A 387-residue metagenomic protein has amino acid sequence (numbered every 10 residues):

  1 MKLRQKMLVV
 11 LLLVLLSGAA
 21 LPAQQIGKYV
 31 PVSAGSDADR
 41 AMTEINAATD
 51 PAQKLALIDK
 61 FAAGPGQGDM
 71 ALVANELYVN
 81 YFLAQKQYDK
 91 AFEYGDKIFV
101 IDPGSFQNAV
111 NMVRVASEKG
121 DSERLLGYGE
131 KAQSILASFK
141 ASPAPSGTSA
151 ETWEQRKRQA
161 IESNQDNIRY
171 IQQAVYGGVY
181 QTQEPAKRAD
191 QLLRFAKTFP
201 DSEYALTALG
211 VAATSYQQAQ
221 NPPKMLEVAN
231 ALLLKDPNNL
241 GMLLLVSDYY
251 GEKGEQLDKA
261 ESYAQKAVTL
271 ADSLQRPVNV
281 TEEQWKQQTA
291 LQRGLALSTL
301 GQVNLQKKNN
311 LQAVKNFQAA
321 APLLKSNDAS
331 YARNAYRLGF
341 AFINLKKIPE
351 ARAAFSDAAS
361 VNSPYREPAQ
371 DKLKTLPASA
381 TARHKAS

Functional and structural regions predicted by a protein language model:
L21-L77, Q85-K86, G127, F139 (+3 more regions): N-terminal leader/linker segments that initiate helical-solenoid repeat arrays
I26-S33, D166, Y170, A174 (+5 more regions): Terminal, low-structured helical/coil segments at or just beyond the last alpha-helical repeat
R40-E44, L77-Y78, M112, V175-G178 (+6 more regions): Structural register within alpha-helical repeat arrays
A48, F82, A116, V179-T182 (+5 more regions): Residue at a conserved register position within TPR or TPR-like alpha-solenoid repeats
G64-L72, V100-N108, A137-T148, E162-Q165 (+8 more regions): Short solvent-exposed coil/turn linkers within tandem alpha-helical repeat scaffolds
R114-A141, G251, E261-D272, Q318 (+2 more regions): TPR/TPR-like (Sel1-like) alpha-helical repeat modules
